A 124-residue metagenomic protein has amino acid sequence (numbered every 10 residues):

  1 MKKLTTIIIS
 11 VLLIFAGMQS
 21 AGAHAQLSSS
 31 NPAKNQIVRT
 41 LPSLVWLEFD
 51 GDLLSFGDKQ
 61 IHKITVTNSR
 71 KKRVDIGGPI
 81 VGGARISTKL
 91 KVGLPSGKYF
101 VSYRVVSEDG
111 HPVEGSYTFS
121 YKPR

Functional and structural regions predicted by a protein language model:
M1-I8: Bacterial N-terminal signal peptides that target proteins for export
I14-A21: C-terminal segment of classical bacterial N-terminal signal peptides
G22-L41: N-terminal edge beta-strand
S43-V74: Short, surface-exposed alpha-helix to beta-strand junction/turn motifs within ectodomains of secreted and cell-envelope
L44, G110-R124: Extended, polar beta-sheet/loop recognition surfaces of beta-rich domains that mediate binding to diverse ligands
R85-K91: Exposed aromatic-hydrophobic patches
K91, S102-S116: Short, exposed beta-strand-loop hairpins at the edges of beta-sheets in extracellular/periplasmic proteins
P95-V101: A glycine-anchored, Pro-Gly-centered beta-turn/N-cap motif
